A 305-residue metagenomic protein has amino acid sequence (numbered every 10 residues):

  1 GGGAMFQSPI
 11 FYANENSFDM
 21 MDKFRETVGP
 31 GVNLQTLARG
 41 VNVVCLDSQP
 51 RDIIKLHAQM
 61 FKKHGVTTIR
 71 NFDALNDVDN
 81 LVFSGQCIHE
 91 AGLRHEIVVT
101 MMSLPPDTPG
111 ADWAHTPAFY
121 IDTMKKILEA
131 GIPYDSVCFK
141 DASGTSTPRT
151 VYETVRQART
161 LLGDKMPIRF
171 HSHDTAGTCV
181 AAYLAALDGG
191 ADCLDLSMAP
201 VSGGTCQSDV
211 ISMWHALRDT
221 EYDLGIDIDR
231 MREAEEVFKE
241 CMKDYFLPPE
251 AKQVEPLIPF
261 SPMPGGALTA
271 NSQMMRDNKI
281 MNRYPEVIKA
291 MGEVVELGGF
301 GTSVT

Functional and structural regions predicted by a protein language model:
G1-R70, A74-T305: Catalytic cores and adjacent flexible loops of soluble metabolic enzymes that perform enolate/carbanion chemistry on
